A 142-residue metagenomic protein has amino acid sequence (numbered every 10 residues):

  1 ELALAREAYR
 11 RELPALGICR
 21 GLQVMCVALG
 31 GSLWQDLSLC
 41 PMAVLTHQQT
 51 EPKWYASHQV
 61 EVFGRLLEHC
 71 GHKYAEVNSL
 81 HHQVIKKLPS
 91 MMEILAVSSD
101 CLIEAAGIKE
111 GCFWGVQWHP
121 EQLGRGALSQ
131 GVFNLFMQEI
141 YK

Functional and structural regions predicted by a protein language model:
L2-L13, S38-K142: Amide-donor transfer/coupling interface in amidating biosynthetic enzymes
E7-W34: Catalytic nucleophile loop
